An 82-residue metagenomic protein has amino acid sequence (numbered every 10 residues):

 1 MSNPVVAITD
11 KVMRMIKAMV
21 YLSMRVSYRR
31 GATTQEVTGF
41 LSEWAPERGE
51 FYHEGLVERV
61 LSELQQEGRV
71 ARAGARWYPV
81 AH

Functional and structural regions predicted by a protein language model:
M1-G31: Short alpha-helical segments that sit at the start of domains
Y28-R48: Short acidic, hydrophobic short linear motifs in intrinsically disordered regions
G49-Q66: Short amphipathic alpha-helical interaction segments
Q65-A75: A short, conserved structural fragment
A75-H82: Short, cationic-aromatic polyanion-contact patches
